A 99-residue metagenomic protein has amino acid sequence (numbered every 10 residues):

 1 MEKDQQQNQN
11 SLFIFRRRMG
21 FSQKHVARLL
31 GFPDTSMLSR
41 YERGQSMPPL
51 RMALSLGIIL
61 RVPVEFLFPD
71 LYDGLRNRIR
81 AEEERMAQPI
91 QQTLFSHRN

Functional and structural regions predicted by a protein language model:
M1-R18, Q92-F95: A short, Lys/Arg-rich alpha-helix, primarily the initiator
N10, G20-F21, P33, P48-R51: Residue-level signal for the short linker/turn that defines the boundary of a DNA-recognition helix
F13, K24, L54: Residues within the helices of the helix-turn-helix
R16, A27-R28, G57: The alpha-helix within a helix-turn-helix
R17, G31, R43-Q45, Y72: Residue-level detection of the helix-turn-helix DNA-binding "recognition helix"
G20-R40: Short alpha-helical DNA-recognition segment
G44-I58: Short, basic-rich loop-to-helix N-cap that marks the start of a DNA-contacting helix
I58, F68-N99: Short, charged recognition helix plus adjacent turn of helix-turn-helix-like nucleic-acid-binding domains
